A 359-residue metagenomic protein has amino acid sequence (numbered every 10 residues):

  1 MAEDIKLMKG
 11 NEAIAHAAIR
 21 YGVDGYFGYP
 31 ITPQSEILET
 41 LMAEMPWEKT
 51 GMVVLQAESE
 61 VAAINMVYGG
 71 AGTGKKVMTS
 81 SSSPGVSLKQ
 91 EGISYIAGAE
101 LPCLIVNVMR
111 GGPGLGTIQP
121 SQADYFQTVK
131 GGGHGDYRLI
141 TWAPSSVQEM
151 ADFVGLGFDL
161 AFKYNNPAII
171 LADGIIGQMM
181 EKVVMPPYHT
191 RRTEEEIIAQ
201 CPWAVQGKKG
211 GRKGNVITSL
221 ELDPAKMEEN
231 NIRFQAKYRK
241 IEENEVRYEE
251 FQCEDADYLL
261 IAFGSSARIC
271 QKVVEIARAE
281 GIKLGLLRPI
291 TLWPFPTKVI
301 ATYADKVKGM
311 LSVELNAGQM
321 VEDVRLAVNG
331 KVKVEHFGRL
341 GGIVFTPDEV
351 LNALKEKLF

Functional and structural regions predicted by a protein language model:
M1-G131, R138, S146, H336 (+2 more regions): Thiamine diphosphate
L7-A13, Q235-Y258, Q271: Glycine-/acidic-rich phosphate or pyrophosphate-binding loops and their flanking alpha/beta elements
M42-E44, S94-A97, Q122, G155-L160 (+4 more regions): Short, solvent-exposed amphipathic alpha-helical segments in soluble enzyme and RNA/protein-processing domains
Q119-D173: Conserved thiamine diphosphate
N165-E250: Conformationally flexible catalytic loops at phosphate/diphosphate-handling active centers
R247-K283, L287, W293-V299: Redox- and metal-dependent alpha/beta enzyme cores, enriched for Fe-S-associated oxidoreductases and cofactor-handling
K308, E314-F359: Peripheral docking tails and interdomain loops at the edges of cofactor- or intermediate-handling domains
